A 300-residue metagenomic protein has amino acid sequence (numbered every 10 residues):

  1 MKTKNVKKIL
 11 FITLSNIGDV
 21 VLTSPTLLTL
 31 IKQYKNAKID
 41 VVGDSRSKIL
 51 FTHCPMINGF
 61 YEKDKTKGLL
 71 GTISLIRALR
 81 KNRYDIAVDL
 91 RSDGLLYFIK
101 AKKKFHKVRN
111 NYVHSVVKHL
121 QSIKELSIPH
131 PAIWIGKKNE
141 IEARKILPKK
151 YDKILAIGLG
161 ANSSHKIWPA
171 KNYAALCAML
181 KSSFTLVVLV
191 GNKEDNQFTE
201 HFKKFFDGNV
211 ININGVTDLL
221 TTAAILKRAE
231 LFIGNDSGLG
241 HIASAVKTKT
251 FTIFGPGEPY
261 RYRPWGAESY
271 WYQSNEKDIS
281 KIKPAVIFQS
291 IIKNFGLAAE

Functional and structural regions predicted by a protein language model:
M1-E300: Catalytic machinery of carbohydrate-active enzymes, primarily nucleotide-sugar-dependent glycosyltransferases
